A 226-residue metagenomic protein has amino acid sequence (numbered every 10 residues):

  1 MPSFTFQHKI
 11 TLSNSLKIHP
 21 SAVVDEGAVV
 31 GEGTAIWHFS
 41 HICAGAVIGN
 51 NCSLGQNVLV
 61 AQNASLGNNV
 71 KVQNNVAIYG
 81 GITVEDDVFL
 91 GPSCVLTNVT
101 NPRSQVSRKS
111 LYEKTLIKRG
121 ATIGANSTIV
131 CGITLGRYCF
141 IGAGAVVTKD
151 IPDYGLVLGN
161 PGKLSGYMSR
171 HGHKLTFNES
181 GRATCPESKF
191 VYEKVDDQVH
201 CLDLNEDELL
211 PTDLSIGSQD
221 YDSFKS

Functional and structural regions predicted by a protein language model:
F4-F6, F89: Extended, non-globular alpha-helical segments
T11-L12, L16-L164: Structural signal for interior beta-strand "rungs" in well-ordered beta-sheet cores of soluble enzyme domains
K149, Y167-H173: Solvent-exposed, charged amphipathic helical/linker segments at domain boundaries
L164-Y167, G181-A183: Cys/His-enriched microdomains
S169, C185-S188: Short cysteine-rich clusters marking metal-coordination/redox-active sites
H173-T176, K189-K194: Cys/His-rich microdomains that often coordinate metals
R182-A183, Q198-H200: Hydrophobic residues embedded in beta-strands of well-ordered beta-sheets
V199-S226: Long, charge-rich boundary regions
